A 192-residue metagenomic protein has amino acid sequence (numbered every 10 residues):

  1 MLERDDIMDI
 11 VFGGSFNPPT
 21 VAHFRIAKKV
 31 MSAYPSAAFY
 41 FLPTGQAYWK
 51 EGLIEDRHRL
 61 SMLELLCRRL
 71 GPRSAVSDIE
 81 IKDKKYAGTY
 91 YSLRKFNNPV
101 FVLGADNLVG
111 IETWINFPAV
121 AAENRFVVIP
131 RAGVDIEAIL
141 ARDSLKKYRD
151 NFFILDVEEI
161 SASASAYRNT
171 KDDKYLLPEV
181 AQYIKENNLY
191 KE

Functional and structural regions predicted by a protein language model:
M1-E192: Nucleotidyltransferase catalytic core that binds NTPs
